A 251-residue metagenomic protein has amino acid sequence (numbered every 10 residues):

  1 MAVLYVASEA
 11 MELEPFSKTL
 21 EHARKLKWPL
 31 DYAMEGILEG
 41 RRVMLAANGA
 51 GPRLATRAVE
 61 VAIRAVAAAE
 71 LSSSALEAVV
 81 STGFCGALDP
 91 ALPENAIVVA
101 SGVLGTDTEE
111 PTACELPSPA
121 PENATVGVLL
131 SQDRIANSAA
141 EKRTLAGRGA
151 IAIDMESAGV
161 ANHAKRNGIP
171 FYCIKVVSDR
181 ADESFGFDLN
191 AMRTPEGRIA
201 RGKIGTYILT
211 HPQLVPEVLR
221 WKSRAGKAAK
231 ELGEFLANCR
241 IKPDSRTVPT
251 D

Functional and structural regions predicted by a protein language model:
M1-L4, E77: Extreme N-terminal starter segment of soluble prokaryotic enzymes
V3-K25: N-terminal basic/disordered segments at the start of proteins
K27-D251: Glycine-rich phosphate- or other oxyanion-binding loops that anchor nucleotides, phosphorylated ligands
